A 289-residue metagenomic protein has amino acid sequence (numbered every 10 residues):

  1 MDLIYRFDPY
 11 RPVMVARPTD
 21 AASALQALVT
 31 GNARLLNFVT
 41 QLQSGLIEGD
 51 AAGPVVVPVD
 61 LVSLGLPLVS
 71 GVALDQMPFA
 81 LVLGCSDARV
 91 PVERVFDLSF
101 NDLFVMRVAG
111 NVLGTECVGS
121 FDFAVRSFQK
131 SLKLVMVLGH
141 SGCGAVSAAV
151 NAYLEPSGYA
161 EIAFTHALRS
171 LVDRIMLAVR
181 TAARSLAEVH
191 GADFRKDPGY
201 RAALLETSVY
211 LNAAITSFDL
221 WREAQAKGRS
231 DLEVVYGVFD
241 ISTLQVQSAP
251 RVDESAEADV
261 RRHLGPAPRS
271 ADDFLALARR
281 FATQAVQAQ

Functional and structural regions predicted by a protein language model:
M1-D75, F100-N101, G110-G119, V125-L132 (+1 more regions): Divalent-metal-activated hydrolytic enzyme cores
L36, L81-L83, R94: Non-catalytic terminal/interface segments that mediate subunit docking, oligomerization, and allosteric communication
M77-F79: Glycine/small-residue-rich phosphate/adenosyl-binding loop
L83, R107, G237: Residues in well-ordered beta-strands of folded domains
G84-R89, A109-V112, H140-C143: Short glycine-enriched loops at secondary-structure junctions
A88-R107: Catalytic core of membrane glycerolipid acyltransferases/transacylases, capturing the structured, soluble-facing
V95, G139-H140: A glycine-rich, aromatic-flanked flexible loop/lid motif
K133-V137: Well-ordered alpha/beta subsegment
